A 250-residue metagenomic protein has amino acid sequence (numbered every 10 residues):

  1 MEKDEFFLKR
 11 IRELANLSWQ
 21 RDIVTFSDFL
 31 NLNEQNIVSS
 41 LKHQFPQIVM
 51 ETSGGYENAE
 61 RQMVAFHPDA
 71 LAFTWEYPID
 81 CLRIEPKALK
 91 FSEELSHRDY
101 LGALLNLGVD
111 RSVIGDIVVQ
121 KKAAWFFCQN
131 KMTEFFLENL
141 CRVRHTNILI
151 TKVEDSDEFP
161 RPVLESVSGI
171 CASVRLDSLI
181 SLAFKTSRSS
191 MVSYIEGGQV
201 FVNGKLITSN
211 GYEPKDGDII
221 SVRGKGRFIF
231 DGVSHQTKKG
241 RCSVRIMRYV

Functional and structural regions predicted by a protein language model:
M1-D177, A183, L206, R227-V250: Ferredoxin-like alpha/beta domains used as RNA- or RNAP-binding modules
S173-G224: Basic (Lys/Arg-enriched) interaction patch that binds polyanionic ligands
